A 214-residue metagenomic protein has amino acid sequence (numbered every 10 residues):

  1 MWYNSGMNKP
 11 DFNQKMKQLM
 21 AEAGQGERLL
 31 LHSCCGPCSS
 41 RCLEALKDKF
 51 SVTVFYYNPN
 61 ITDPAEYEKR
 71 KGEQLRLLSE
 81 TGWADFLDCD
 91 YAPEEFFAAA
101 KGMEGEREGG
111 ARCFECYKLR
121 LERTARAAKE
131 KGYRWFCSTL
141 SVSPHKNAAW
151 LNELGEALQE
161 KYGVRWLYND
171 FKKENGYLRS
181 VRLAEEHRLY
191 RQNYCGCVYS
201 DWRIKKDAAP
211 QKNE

Functional and structural regions predicted by a protein language model:
W2-E214: Nucleotide-activated chemistry modules centered on ATP-dependent adenylation/adenylyltransferase
